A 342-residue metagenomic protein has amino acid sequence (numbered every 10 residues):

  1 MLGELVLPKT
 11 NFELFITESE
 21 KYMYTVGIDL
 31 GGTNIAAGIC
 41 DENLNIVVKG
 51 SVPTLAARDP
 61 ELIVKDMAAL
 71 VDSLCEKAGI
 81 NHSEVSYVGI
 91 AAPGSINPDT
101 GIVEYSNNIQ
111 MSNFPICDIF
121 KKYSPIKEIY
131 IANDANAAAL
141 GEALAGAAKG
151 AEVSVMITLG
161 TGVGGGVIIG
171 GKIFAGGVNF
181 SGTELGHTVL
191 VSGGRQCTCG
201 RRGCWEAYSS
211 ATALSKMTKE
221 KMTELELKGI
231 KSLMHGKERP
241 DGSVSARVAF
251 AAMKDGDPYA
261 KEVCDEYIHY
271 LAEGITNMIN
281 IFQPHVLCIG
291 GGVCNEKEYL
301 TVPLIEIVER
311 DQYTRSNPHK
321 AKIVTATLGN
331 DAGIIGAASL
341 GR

Functional and structural regions predicted by a protein language model:
L5, T10-Y87, N97-T100, C117-I129 (+3 more regions): ATP-binding/phosphotransfer module of carbohydrate and carboxylate kinases, centering on a glycine-rich
D29, G89-P93, A132, M156-G162 (+1 more regions): Short beta-strand segments
T33-N34, A137, T161-G164, L185: Conserved A3 ("GATE") glycine/threonine-rich loop of ANL adenylate-forming enzymes
G50-V52, N107, G177: Short hydrophobic alpha-helix segments
T54-L55, M111, S181-T183: A short acidic/small-residue loop/turn micro-motif
N107-N113, Y130-N136, M156-L159, V324-N330: Active-site nucleophile and cofactor-binding loops and adjacent substrate-binding regions of central metabolic enzymes
